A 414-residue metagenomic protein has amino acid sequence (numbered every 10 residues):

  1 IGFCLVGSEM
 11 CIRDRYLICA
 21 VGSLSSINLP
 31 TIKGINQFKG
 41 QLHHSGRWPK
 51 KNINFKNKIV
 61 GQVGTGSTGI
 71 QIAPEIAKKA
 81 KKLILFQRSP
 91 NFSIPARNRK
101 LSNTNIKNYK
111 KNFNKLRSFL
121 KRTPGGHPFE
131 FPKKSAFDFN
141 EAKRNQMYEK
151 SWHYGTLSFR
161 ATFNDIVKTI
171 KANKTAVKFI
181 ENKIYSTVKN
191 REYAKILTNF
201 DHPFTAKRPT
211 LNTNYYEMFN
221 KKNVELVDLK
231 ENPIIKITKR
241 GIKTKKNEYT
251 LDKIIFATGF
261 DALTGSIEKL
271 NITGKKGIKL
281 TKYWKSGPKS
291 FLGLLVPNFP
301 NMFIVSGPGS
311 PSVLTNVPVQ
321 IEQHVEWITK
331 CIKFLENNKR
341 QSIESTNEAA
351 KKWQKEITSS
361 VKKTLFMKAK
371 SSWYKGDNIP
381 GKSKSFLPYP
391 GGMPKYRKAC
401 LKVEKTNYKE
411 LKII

Functional and structural regions predicted by a protein language model:
I1-I12: Single conserved hydrophobic/aromatic residue that forms the stacking wall/gate of nucleotide- or nucleobase-binding
I12-D14, V325: Short, low-complexity export/processing leader segments characterized by acidic and small residues
I18-C19, I255: N-terminal Rossmann-like NAD(P) cofactor-binding module of classical short-chain dehydrogenase/reductase
C19-A176, Y249, K279, P297-K363: Rossmann-like dinucleotide-binding core of oxidoreductases
T31-H44, I237-G293: Central helical "cap/lid" subdomain
I32-N36, N52-I53, L211-Y216, N271-F303 (+1 more regions): FAD-binding beta-loop-beta segment adjacent to the flavin cofactor pocket
V63, F86, V227-L229, I237 (+3 more regions): Generic beta-strand/beta-sheet core signal
A136-K230, T244, Y249-N271, Q354-I414: C-terminal catalytic lobe of FAD-dependent flavoproteins
